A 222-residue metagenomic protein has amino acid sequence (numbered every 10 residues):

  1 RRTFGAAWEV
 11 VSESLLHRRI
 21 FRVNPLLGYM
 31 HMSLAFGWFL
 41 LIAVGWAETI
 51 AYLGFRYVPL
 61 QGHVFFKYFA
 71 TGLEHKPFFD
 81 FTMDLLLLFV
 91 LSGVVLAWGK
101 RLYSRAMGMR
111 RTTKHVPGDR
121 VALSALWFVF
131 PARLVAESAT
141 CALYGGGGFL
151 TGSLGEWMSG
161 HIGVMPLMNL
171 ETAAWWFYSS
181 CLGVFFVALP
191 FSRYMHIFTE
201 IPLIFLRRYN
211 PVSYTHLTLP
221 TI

Functional and structural regions predicted by a protein language model:
R1-L217: Membrane-embedded alpha-helical bundles of multi-pass integral membrane proteins
T218-I222: A short, hydrophobic C-terminal helix/tail in secreted or cell-surface proteins
